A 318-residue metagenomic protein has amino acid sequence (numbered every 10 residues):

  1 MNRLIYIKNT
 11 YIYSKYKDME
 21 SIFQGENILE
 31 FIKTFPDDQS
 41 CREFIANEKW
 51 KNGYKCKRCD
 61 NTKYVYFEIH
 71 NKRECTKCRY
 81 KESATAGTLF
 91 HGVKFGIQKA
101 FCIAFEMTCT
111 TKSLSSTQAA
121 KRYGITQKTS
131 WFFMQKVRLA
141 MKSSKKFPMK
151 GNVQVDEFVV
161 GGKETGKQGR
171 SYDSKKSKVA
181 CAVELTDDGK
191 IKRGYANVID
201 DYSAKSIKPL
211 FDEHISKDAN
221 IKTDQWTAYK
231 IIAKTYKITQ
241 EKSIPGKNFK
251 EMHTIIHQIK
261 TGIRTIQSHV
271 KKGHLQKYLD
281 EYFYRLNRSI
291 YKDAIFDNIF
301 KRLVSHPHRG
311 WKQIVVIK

Functional and structural regions predicted by a protein language model:
N2-K318: Residue-level recognition of single "structural anchor" positions that define or cap local secondary structure
